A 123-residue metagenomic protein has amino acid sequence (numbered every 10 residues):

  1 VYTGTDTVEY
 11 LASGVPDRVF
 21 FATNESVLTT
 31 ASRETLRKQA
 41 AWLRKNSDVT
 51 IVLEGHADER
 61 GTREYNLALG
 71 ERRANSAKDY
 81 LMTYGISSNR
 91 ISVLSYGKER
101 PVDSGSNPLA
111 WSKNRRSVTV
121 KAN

Functional and structural regions predicted by a protein language model:
V1-T50: Periplasmic peptidoglycan-binding/tethering modules of Gram-negative envelope proteins
E54-N123: Periplasmic OmpA-like peptidoglycan-binding domain that tethers envelope proteins to the cell wall
